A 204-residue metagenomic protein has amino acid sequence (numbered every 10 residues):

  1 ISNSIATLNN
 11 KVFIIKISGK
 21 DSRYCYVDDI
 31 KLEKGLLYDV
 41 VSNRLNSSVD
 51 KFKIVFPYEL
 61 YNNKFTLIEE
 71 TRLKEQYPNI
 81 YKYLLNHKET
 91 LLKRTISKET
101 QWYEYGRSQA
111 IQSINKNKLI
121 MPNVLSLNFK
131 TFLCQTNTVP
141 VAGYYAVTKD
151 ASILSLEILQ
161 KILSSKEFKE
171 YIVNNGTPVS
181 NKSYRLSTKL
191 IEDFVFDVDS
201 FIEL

Functional and structural regions predicted by a protein language model:
I1-L204: Polybasic, glycine- and aromatic-enriched phosphate-binding surface used to engage nucleic acids
